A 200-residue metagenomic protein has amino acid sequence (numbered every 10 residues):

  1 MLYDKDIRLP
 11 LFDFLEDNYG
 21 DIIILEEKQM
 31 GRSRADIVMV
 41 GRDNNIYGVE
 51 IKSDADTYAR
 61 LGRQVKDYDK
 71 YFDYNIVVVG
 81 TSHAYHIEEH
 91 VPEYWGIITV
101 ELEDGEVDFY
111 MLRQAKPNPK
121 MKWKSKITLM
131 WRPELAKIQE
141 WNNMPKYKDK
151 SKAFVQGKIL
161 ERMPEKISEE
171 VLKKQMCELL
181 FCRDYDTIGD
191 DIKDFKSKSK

Functional and structural regions predicted by a protein language model:
L2-D43: Active-site metal-binding core of divalent-cation-utilizing nuclease and nuclease-like domains
E26, E50, I98-T99: Structural signal for conserved beta-strand scaffold positions within catalytic alpha/beta enzyme cores
R32, N45, H83, G105: Surface-exposed, flexible loop/turn segments at secondary-structure boundaries
I37-M39, N45-A55: Conserved catalytic cores of phosphodiester-cleaving nucleases, focusing on short active-site segments
D43-N44, K70: Structured loop/turn residues at beta-strand edges in well-structured enzyme cores
D56-T99: Catalytic cores of nucleic-acid endonucleases
G96-K200: Non-catalytic C-terminal interaction segments of nucleic acid-processing enzymes
